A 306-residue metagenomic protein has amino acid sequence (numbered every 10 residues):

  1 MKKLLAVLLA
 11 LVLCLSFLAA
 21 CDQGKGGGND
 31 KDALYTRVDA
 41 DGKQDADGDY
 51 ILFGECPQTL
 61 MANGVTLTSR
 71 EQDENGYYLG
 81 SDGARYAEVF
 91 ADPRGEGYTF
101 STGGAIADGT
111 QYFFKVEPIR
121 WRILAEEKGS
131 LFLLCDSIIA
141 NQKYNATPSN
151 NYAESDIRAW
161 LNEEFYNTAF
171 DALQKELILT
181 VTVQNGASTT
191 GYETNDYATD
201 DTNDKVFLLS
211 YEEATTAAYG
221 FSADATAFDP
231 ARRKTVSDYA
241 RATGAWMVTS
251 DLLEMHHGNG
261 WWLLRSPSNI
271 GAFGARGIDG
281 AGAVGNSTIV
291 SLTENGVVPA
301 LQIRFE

Functional and structural regions predicted by a protein language model:
M1-L9: Positively charged n-region of N-terminal signal peptides that target proteins for export
L11-L15: Alpha-helical transmembrane segments
F17-A20: C-terminal motif of bacterial Sec signal peptides marking the signal peptidase cleavage site
D22-G24: Bacterial signal peptide processing site
G27-E306: Collagenous Gly-X-Y triple-helix signature in extracellular proteins
